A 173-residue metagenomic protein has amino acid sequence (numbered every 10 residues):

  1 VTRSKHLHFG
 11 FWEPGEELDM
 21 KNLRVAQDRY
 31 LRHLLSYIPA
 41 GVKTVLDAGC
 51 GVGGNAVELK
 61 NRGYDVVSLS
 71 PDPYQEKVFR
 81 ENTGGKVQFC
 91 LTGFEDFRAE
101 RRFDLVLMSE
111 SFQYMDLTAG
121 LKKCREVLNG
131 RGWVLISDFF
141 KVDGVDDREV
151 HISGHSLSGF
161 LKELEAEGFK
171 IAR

Functional and structural regions predicted by a protein language model:
V1-P14: N-terminal, positively charged/glycine-rich alpha-helical extensions of SAM-dependent methyltransferases
E13-A26: Class I SAM-dependent methyltransferase Rossmann-like catalytic core, especially the SAM/SAH-binding loop
R24-G41: Conserved alpha-helix/loop element of class I SAM-dependent methyltransferases that forms part of the SAM/SAH-binding
L46-D96: Class I SAM-dependent methyltransferase SAM/SAH-binding core
D96-V106: A short acidic, Gly/Pro-enriched loop at the edge of an enzyme's catalytic core that lines a small-molecule cofactor
L105-L117: A short SAM/SAH-binding and catalytic strip from SAM-dependent methyltransferases
T118-W133: A short glycine-rich, Lys/Arg-flanked "PGG" loop and its adjoining helix->strand segment in the class I
W133-G159: Conserved class I S-adenosyl-L-methionine
